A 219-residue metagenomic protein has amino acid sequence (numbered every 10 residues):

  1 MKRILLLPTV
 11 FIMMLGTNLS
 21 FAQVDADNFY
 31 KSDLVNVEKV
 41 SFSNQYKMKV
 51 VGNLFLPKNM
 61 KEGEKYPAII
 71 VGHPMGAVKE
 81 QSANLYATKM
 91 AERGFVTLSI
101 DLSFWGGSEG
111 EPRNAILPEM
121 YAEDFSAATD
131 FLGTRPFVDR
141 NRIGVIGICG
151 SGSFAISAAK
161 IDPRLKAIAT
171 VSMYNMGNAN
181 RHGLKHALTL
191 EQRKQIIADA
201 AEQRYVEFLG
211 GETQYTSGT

Functional and structural regions predicted by a protein language model:
V24-E64: N-terminal cap/lid segment of alpha/beta-hydrolase-fold proteins
Y66, H73-V78, C149: Active-site glycine-rich loops that stabilize anionic/oxyanionic intermediates across multiple enzyme folds
V71-P74, S99: Structural cue for short, hydrophobic secondary-structure segments
G76-T88, L102: The serine-hydrolase catalytic nucleophile loop
K89-E109: Conserved alpha/beta-hydrolase
A115-P136: Alpha/beta-hydrolase active-site loop
P136-C149: Alpha/beta-hydrolase fold nucleophile elbow
F154-T219: Alpha/beta-hydrolase-fold enzymes
